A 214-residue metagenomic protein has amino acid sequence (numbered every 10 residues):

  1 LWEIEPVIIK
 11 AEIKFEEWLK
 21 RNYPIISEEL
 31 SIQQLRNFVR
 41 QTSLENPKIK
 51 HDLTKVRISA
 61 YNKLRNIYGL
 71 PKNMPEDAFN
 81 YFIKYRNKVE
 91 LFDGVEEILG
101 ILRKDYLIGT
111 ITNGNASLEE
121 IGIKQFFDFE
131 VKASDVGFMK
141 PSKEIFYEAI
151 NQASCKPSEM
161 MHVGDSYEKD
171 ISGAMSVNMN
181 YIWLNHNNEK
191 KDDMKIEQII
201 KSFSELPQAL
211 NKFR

Functional and structural regions predicted by a protein language model:
L1-D93: N-terminal helical cap/lid subdomain that shapes the substrate entry/recognition surface in HAD-like hydrolases
K72, E96, G100, K104-R214: Asp-based, Mg2+/Mn2+-dependent phosphohydrolase catalytic module
